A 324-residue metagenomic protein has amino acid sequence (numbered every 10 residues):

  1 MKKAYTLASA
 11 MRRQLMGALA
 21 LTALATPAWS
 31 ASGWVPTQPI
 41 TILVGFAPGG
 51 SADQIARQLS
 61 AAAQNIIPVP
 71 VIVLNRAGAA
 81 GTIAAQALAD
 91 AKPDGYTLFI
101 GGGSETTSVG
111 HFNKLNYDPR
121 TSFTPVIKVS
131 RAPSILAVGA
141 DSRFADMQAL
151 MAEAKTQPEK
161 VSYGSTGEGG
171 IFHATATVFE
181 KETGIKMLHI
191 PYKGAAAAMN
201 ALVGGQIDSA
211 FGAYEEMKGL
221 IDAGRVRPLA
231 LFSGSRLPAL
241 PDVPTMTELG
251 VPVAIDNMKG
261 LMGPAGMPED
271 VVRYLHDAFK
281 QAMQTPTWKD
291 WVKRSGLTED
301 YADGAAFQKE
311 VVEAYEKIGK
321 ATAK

Functional and structural regions predicted by a protein language model:
T6, A10-M16: N-terminal export leaders
G17-T22: Sec-dependent N-terminal signal peptides
T26-S30: Sec/Tat signal peptide C-region and signal peptidase I cleavage site
A31-T121, K160, K181-F211, L220 (+2 more regions): N-terminal (or domain-start) structured segment
T37-P39, K181-I185, E269-K324: An extracytoplasmic/periplasmic, membrane-proximal ligand-sensing/linker region
A87-Y96, G110-A197, M246, V251 (+1 more regions): Hinge/capping helix and adjacent helix->loop/strand transition within the periplasmic-binding protein
G102-G103, A140, Y214-E215, S233-G234 (+1 more regions): Short secondary-structure boundary segments
A197-G250, A254: Anionic-ligand binding region
